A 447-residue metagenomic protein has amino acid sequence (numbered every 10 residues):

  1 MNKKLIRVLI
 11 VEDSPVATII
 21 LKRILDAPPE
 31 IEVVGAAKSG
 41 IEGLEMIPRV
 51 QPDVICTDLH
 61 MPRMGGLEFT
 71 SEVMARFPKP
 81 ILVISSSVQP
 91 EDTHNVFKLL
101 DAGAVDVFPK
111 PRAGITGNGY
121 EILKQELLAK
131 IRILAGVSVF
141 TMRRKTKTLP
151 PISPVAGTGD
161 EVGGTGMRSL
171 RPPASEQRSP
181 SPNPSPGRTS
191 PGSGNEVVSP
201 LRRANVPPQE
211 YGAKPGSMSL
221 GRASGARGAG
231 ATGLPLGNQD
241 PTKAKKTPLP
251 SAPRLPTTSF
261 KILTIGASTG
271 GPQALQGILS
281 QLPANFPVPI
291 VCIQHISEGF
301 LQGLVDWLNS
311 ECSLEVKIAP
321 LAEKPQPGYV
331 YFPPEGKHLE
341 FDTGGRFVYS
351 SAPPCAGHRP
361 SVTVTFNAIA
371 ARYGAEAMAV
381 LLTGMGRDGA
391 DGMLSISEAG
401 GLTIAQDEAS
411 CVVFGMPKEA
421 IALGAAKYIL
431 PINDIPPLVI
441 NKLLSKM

Functional and structural regions predicted by a protein language model:
N2-L9, P15-E30, I41-E42, P48-R49 (+7 more regions): Conserved acid/base catalytic micro-environments in cytosolic active-site loops
K38: Acidic, two-metal ion nucleic-acid-processing modules in DNA metabolism proteins
T165: Walker A/P-loop phosphate-binding element recognition
P191: Small, basic N-terminal interaction modules of short regulatory proteins
